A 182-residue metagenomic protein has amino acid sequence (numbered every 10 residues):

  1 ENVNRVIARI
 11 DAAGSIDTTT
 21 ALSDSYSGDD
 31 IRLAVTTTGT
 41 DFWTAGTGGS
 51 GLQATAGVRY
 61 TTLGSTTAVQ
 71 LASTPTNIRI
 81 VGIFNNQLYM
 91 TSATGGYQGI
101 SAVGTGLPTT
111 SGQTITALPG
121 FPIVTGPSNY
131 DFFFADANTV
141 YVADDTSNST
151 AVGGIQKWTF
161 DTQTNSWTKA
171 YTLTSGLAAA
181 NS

Functional and structural regions predicted by a protein language model:
N2-A13, T55-T62, S101-A102, G154-T159: Beta-propeller blade signature
N2-D41, A45-S50, T66-T76: Asp-box/WD-like beta-propeller blade repeats and closely related beta-sheet repeat scaffolds
D17-D24, T66-A72, Q113-I123, K169-N181: A short beta-strand motif characteristic of beta-propeller blades
D24-G39, T74-N86, G120-A135, A178-S182: Repeated scaffold domains used in trafficking and secretory/extracellular systems, primarily beta-propellers
G39-T44, Q87-Y89, A137-Y141: Entry beta-strands of beta-propeller and related beta-repeat scaffolds
G48-L52, G95-Q98, T146-T150: Short glycine/acidic-enriched loop and turn motifs that connect beta-strands
T67-V103: Loop-centered beta-sheet repeat module
P127-S182: Loop/turn-rich, solvent-exposed surfaces of beta-rich toroidal or solenoidal domains
